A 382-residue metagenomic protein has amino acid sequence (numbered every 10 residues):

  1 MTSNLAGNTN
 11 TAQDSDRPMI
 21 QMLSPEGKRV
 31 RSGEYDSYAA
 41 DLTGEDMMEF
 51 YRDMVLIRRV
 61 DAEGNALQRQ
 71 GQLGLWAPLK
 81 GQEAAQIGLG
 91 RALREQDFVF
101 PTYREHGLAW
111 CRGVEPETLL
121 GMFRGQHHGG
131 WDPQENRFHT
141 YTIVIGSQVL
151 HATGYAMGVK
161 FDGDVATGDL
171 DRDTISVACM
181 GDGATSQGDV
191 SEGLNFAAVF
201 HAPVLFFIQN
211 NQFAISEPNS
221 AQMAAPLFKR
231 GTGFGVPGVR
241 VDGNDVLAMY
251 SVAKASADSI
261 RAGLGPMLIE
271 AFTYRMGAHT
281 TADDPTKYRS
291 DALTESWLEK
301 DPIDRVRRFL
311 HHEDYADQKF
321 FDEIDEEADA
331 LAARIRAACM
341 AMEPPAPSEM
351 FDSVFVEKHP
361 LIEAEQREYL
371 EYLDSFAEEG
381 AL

Functional and structural regions predicted by a protein language model:
M1-A84, G277, T286, D291-L382: Conserved acidic/glycine
T11-Q13, L89-A92, D258-I260: A general structural signal for short secondary-structure junctions and capping/turn motifs
R17-P18, S37, A62, Q70-G71 (+11 more regions): Residue-level signal for pocket-adjacent positions within structured domains
G27, R104, G243: Residues that form or immediately flank small-molecule/cofactor binding pockets and catalytic motifs
R59-A62, A66-A202, P218-F228, G233-G235: Cofactor-binding active-site loop characterized by glycine-rich and histidine/acidic residues
Y103, A271-T273, V354: A general secondary-structure junction signal
G146-P344: Glycine-rich ThDP/TPP pyrophosphate-binding loop and its adjacent helix/strand module within ThDP-dependent enzymes
